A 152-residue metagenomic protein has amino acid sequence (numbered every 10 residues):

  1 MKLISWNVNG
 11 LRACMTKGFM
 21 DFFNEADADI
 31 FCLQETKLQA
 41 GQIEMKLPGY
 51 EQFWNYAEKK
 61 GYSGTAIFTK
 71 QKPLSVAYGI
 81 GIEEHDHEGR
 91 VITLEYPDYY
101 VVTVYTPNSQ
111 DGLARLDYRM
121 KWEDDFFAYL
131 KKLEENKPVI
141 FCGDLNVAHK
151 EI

Functional and structural regions predicted by a protein language model:
M1-L47, A57, Y62, Y78: N-terminal, active-site-proximal structural segment of metallo-dependent hydrolase catalytic domains
M1-N9, D98-Q110, C142: Active-site-proximal beta-strand elements of phosphoester/diester hydrolases
N7, F23-G41, V101, L130-E151: Active-site beta-strand/loop signature of hydrolases that rely on acidic residues for catalysis
R12, L74, A148: Nucleotide phosphate-binding site architecture
K37, Q42-S109: Structured beta-strand-rich core segments of catalytic domains in phosphoester-bond hydrolases
G112-L116, K150-I152: A short secondary-structure junction signal
Y118-L130: Long, well-ordered alpha-helical scaffolding segments within enzyme catalytic domains, especially pronounced
